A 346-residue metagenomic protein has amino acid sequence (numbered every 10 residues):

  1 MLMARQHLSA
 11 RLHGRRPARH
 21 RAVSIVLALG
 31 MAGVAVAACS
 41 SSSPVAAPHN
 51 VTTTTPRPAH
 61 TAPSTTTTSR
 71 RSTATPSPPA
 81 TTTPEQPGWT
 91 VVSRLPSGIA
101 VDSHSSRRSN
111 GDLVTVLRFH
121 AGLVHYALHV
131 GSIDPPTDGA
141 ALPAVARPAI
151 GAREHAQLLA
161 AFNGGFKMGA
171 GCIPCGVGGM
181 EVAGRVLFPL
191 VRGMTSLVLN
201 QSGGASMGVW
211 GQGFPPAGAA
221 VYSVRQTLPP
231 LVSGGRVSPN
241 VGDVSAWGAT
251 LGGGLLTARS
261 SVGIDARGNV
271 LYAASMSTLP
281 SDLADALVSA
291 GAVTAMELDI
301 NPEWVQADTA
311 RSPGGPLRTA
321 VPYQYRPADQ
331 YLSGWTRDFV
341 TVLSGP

Functional and structural regions predicted by a protein language model:
R5-G30: N-terminal export and membrane-targeting signals
A35-A38: C-terminal motif of bacterial Sec signal peptides marking the signal peptidase cleavage site
S40-S42: Bacterial signal peptide processing site
P44, P48-T52, P56-F188: Zymogen propeptides
V114-R118, S196, P230, S261 (+1 more regions): Conserved hydrophobic/aromatic beta-strand scaffold that supports enzyme active sites
L128-S289: Aspartyl protease catalytic domain
G208, G234, T250-P346: Extended C-terminal subregions enriched in glycine
